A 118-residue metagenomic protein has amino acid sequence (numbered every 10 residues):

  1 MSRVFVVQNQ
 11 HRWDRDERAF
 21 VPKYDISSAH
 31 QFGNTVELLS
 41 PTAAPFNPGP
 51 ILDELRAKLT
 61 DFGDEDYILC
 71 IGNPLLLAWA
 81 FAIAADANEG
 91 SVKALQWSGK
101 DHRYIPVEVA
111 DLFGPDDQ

Functional and structural regions predicted by a protein language model:
M1-Y67, A82-Q118: Long, low-complexity, Lys/Arg-enriched
L69-N73: Short His-Asn-centered micro-motif
L75-F81: Short, well-ordered alpha-helical microsegments
